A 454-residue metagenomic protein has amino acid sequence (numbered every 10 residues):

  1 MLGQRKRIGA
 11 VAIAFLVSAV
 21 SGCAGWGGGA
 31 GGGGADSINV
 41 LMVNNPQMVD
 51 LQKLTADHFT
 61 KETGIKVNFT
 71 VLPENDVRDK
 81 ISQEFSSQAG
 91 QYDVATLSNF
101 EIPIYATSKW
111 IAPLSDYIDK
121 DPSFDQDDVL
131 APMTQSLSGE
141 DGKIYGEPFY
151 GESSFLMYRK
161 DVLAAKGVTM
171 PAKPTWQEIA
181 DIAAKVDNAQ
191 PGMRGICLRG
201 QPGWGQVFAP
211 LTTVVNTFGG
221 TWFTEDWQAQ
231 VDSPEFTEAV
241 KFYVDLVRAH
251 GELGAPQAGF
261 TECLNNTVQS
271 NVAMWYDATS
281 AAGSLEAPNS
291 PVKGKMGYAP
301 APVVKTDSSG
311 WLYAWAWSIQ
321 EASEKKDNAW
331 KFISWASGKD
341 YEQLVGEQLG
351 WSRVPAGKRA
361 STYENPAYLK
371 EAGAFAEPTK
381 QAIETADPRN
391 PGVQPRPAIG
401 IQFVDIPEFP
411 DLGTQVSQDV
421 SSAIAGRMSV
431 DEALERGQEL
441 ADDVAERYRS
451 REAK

Functional and structural regions predicted by a protein language model:
M1-N39, K61, D119, D431-E435 (+1 more regions): Short, low-complexity disordered leader/linker segments with a strong preference for bacterial N-terminal type II
H58-V129, A164-G167, L264-M274, S290: Extracytoplasmic "Venus flytrap"/periplasmic binding protein-like
K66, A164, D387-K454: Conserved C-terminal helix/tail region of periplasmic/extracytoplasmic solute-binding proteins
Q83, Q91-A95, S123-V162, R194 (+3 more regions): A structural signal for short loop-to-beta-strand junctions that line the ligand-binding cleft of periplasmic/secreted
N99-S153, V207, K293-A299, K380-D387 (+1 more regions): Hinge/lid segment of periplasmic solute-binding proteins
D119, S280-V292, K305-T414, E452-K454: C-terminal lobe and pocket-closing loops of periplasmic/extracytoplasmic Venus-flytrap solute-binding proteins
E140-F149, S154, Q177-A229, K241 (+2 more regions): Extracytoplasmic/periplasmic solute-binding protein
I182-K185, D226-Q257, G297, A301: Glycine-centered hinge/linker elements that transmit conformational signals in sensory and ligand-binding systems
